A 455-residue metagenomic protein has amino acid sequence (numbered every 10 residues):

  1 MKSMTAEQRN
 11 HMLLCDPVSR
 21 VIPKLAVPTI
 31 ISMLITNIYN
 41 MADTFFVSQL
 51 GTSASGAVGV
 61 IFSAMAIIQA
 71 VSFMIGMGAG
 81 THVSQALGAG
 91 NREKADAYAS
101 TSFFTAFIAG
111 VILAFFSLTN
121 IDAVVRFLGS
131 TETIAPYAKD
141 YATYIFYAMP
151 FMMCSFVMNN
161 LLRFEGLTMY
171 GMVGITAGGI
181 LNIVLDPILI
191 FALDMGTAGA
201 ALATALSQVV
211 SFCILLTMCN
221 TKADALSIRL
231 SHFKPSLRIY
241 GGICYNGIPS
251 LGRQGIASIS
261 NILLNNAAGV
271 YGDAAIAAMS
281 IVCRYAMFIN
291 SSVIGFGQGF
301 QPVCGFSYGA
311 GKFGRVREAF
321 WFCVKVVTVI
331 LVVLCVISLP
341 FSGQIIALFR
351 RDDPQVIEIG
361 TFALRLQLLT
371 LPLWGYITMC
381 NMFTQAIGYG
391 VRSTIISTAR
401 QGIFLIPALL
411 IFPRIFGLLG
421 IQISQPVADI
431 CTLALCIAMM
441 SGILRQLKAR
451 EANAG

Functional and structural regions predicted by a protein language model:
M1-A26, V83-P150, A192-I248, C304-T370 (+1 more regions): Short alpha-helical transmembrane segments in multi-pass integral membrane proteins
L13-F45, Q49-L50, A66-G78, H82 (+5 more regions): N-terminal transmembrane alpha-helices
K24-D43, Y144, G178, S207-S211 (+3 more regions): Transmembrane helical elements of multi-pass membrane transporters/channels
M33-N37, A70, G110, A114 (+10 more regions): Residue-level hotspots within the lipid-embedded alpha helices of multi-pass solute transporters
L34, I38-G56, V125-E132, I188-M195 (+4 more regions): Helix-terminus/linker motif at the lipid-water interface of multi-pass membrane proteins
S55-F115, M152-G171, N265, A278-S342 (+1 more regions): Small-residue-rich hydrophobic transmembrane alpha-helices
I67-A70, N182-P187, F212-L216, F288-S291 (+3 more regions): Hydrophobic transmembrane alpha-helices of multi-pass small-molecule transporters
G76, I145-R163, G171-G179, A200-C213 (+4 more regions): Short runs within selected transmembrane alpha-helices of multi-pass transporters and secretion channels
